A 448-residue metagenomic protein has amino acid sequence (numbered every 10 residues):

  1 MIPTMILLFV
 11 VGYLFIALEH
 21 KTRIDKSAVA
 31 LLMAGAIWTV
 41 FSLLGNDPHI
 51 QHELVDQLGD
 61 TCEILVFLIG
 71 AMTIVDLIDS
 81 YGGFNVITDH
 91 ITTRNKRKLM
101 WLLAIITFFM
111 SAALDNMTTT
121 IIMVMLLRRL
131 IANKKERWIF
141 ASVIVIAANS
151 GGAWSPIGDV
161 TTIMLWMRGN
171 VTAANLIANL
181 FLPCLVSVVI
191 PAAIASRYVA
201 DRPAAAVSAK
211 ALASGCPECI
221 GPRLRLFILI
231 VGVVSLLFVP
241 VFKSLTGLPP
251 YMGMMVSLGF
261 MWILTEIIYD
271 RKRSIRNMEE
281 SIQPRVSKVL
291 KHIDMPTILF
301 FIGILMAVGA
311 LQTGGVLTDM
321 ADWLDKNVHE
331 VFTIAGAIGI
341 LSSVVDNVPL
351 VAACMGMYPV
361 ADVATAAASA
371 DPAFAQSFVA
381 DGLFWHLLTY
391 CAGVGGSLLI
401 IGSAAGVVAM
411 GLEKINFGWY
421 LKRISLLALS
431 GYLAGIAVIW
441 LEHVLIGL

Functional and structural regions predicted by a protein language model:
M1-P3, D89-N95, C216-I228: Short, amphipathic, aromatic/basic-enriched membrane-interface segments that mark the entry/exit of transmembrane
M5-L77, V86-R94, Y251, M255-M306 (+1 more regions): Hydrophobic transmembrane alpha-helices of multi-pass solute/ion transporters
I6, L31-L32, L65, M100-I105 (+10 more regions): Hydrophobic alpha-helical transmembrane segments
I6-L18, M33-S42, L68-D76, T107-F108 (+8 more regions): Hydrophobic core segments of alpha-helical transmembrane domains in multi-pass membrane transport and ion-translocation
I37-D47, L58-G59, M110-A147, G151 (+3 more regions): Membrane-interfacial helix-loop connectors
G59-G70, N175-P191, T246-G259, I334 (+1 more regions): Alpha-helical transmembrane segments
Y81, T88, L99, L103 (+3 more regions): Transmembrane helical segments that form the transport core of multi-pass membrane transport proteins
N133-W138, S142, W154-S155, M164-L165 (+4 more regions): Juxtamembrane and boundary regions of transmembrane helices in multi-pass small-molecule transporters and channels
